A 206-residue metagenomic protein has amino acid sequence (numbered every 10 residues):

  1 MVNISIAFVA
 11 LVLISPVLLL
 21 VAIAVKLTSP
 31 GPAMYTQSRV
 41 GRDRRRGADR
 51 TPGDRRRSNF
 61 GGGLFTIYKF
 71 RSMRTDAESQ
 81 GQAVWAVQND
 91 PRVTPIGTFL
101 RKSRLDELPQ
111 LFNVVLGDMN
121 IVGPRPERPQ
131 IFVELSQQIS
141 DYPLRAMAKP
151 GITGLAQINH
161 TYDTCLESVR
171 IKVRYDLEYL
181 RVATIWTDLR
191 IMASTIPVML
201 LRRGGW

Functional and structural regions predicted by a protein language model:
M1-D76, I185, R190-W206: A hydrophobic, helix-centered structural microdomain
M73, A86-K149, I191-M199: A short, structured surface patch at a secondary-structure boundary
T75, P126, T161-D163: Solvent-exposed coil/turn segments that connect beta secondary-structure elements in extracytoplasmic/periplasmic
T75-V84: A short, polar/charged loop-to-alpha-helix boundary motif
I139-W206: C-terminal terminal-structure detector
